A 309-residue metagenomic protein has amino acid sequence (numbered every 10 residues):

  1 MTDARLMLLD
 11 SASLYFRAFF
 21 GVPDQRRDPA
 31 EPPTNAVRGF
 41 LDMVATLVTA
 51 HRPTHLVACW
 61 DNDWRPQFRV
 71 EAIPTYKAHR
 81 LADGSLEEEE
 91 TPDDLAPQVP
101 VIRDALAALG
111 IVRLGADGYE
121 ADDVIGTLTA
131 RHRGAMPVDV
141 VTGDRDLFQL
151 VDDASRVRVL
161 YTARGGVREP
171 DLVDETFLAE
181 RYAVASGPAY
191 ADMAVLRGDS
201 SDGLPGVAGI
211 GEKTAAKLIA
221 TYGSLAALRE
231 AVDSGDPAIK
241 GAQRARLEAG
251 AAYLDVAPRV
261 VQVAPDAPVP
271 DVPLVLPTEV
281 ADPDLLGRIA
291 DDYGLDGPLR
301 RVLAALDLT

Functional and structural regions predicted by a protein language model:
T2-D3, T54-V57, A154, E169-T309: Non-catalytic nucleic-acid-binding/docking modules located in mid-to-C-terminal regions of nucleic-acid enzymes
T2-V141, R145-V167, D255-V256, Q262-P270 (+1 more regions): Noncatalytic, basic helical substrate-engagement surface that gates or grips nucleic-acid strands
